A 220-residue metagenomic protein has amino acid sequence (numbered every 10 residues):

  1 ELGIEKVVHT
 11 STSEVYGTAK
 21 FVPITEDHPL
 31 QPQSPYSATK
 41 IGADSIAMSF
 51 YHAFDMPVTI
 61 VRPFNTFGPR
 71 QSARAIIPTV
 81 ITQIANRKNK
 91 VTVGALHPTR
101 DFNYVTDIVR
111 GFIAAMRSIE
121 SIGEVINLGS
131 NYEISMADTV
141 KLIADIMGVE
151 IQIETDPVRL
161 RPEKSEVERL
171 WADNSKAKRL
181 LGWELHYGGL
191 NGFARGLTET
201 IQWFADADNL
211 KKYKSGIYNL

Functional and structural regions predicted by a protein language model:
E1-T66, I146, R195, E199-A207 (+2 more regions): N-terminal Rossmann-like NAD(P)+-binding domain of SDR-like oxidoreductases, especially those catalyzing
L2-G3, A53-P57, A73-R74, R87 (+1 more regions): Short coil/turn segments at alpha/beta junctions that flank glycine-rich nucleotide-binding fingerprints
T12-V15, N65, Q71, R117 (+1 more regions): Active-site proximal helix/loop that lines the substrate pocket of Rossmann-like NAD(P)-dependent oxidoreductase domains
Y16, P23-I24, F67, V91 (+2 more regions): Short clusters of hydrophobic/aromatic residues that line enzyme substrate/ligand-binding pockets
A19-K20, P69-A75: Short beta-loop-alpha junction of Rossmann-like oxidoreductase domains
I41-M48, H52, P78-I81, R110 (+1 more regions): Conserved active-site helix of classical SDR/Rossmann-fold NAD(P)-dependent CH-OH oxidoreductases
A85-L220: C-terminal substrate-binding subdomain of Rossmann-fold SDR/epimerase-dehydratase oxidoreductases
